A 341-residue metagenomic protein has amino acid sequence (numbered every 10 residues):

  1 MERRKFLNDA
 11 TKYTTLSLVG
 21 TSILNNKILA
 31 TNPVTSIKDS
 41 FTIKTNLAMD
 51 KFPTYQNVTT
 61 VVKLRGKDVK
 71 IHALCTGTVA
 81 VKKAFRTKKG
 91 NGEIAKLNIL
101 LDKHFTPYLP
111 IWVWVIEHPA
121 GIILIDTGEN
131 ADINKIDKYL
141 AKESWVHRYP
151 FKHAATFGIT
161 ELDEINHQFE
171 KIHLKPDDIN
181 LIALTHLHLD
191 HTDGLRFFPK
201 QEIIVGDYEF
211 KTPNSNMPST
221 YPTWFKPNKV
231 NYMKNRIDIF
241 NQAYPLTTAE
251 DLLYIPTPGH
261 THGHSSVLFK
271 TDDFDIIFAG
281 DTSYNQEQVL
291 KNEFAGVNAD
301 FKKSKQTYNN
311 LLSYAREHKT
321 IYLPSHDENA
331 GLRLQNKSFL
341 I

Functional and structural regions predicted by a protein language model:
K5-I28: N-terminal export signals
T15-L18, A30-E164, F274-G280, R316: Metallo-beta-lactamase
L47-T54, V58-T59, A155-D178, F197 (+2 more regions): Metallo-beta-lactamase
L64, K88-N91, I204-V205, E209-F225 (+2 more regions): C-terminal/domain-terminus segments
I111-W112, K138-I204: Active-site metal-binding motif and surrounding structural segment of the metallo-beta-lactamase
W112-V115, P245, S265-L268: Short acidic loop-to-beta-strand element that houses the catalytic metal-binding Asp/Glu of nuclease active sites
L124-D126, L181-H186, G206, P256-G259 (+3 more regions): Active-site neighborhood of phospho(di)ester-bond hydrolases with catalytic His/Asp-centered motifs
A131, I136-Y139, V146-I165, F269-I341: Cap/insert and terminal regions of metallo-dependent hydrolase folds
